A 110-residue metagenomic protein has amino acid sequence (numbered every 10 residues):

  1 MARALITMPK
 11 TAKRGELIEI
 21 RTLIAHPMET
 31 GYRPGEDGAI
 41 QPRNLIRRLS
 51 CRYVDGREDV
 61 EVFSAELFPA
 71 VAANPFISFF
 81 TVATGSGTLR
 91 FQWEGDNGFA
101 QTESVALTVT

Functional and structural regions predicted by a protein language model:
M1-A2: Proline/serine/threonine-rich low-complexity linkers at boundaries of modular beta-sandwich domains
L5-L67, A72-A73: Contiguous segments within soluble domain cores/interaction surfaces
L17, T84-T88: Extracellular Ig-like/FN3 beta-sandwich strand-entry sites
P75-F80: Ligand-binding face of N-terminal immunoglobulin V-set domains in extracellular IgSF glycoproteins
G87-G95: Short, aromatic- and glycine-rich surface loops/edge beta-strands on solvent-exposed regions
E94-S104: Short acidic/polar inter-strand loop motif in beta-rich domains
A106-T110: Short beta-strand edge segments in extracellular beta-sheet folds
